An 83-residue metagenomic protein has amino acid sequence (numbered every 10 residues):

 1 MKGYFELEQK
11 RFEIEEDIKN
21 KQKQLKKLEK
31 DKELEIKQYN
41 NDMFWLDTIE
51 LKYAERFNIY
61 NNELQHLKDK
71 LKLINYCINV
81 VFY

Functional and structural regions predicted by a protein language model:
M1-L28: Short, charge/polar-rich alpha-helical segments
E13, K26, D42, D69-K70: Alpha-helical and His/Cys-centered functional microenvironments
K21-L25, E50-Y83: Amphipathic alpha-helical coiled-coil segments
Q24-F57: Extended alpha-helical coiled-coil "stalk/arm" regions that act as elongated linkers or oligomerization scaffolds
